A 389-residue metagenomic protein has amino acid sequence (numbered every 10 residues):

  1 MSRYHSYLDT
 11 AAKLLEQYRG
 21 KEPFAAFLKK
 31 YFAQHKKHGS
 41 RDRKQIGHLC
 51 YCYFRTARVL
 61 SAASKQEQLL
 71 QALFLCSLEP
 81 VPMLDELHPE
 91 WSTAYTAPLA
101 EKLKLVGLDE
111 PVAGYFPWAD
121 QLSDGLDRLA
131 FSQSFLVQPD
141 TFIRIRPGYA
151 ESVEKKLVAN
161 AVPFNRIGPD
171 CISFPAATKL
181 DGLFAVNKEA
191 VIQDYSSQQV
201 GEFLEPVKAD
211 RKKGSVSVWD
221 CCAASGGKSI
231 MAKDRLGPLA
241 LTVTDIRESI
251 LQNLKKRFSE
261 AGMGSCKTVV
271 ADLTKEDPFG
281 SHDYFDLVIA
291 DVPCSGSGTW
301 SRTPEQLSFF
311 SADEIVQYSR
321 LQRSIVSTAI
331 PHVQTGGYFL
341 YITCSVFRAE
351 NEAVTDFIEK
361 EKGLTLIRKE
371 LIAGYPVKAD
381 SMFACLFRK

Functional and structural regions predicted by a protein language model:
M1-K389: S-adenosylmethionine
